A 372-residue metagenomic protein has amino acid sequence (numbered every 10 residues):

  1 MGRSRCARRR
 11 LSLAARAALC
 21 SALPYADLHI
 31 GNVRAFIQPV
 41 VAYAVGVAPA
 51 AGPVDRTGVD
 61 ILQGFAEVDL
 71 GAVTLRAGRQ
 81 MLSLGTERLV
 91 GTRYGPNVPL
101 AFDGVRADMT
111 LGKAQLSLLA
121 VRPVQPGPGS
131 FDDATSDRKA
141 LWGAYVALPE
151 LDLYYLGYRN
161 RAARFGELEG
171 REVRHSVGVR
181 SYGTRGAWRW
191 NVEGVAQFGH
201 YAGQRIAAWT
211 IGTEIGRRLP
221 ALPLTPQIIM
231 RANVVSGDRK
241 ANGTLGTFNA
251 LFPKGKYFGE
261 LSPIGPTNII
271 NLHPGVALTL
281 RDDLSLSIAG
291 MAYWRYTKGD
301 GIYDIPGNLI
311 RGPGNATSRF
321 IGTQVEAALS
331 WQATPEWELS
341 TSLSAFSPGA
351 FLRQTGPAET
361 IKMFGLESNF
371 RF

Functional and structural regions predicted by a protein language model:
M1, L82, V235: Hydrophobic pocket-lining residues within nucleotide cofactor-binding pockets
M1-R79, V105-T110, Y182-N191, Q197 (+4 more regions): Beta-barrel outer-membrane channel/assembly domains of diderm bacteria
N32, G71-L75, R93-A241, T279 (+4 more regions): Signature for the C-terminal beta-barrel architecture of outer-membrane proteins
A42-A44, M81-L84, V124-Q125: Solvent-exposed loop/turn segments at secondary-structure junctions within structured extracellular/periplasmic domains
V47, E87, A162-F165: Short, solvent-exposed polar/charged micro-motifs at secondary-structure junctions
A51-P53, V90-G95: "Short basic amphipathic alpha-helical interaction patches in structured regions
D60-I61, V90-G91, A101: Short acidic (Asp/Glu) patches
A241-Y257: Acidic/polar loop-and-plug regions of large Gram-negative outer-membrane beta-barrel proteins
